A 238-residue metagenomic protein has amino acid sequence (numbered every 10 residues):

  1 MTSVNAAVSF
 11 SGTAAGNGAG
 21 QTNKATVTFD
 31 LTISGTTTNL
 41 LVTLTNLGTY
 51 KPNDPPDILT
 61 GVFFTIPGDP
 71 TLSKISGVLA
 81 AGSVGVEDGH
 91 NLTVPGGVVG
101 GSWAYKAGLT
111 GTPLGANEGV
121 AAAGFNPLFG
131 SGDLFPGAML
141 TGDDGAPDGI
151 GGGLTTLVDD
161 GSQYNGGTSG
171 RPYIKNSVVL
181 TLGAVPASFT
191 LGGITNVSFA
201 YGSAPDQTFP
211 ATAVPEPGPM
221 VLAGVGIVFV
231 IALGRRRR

Functional and structural regions predicted by a protein language model:
V4-A213: Mature extracellular "passenger" or substrate-interacting domains of secreted, surface-exposed proteins
E216-G234: A short, hydrophobic C-terminal helix/tail in secreted or cell-surface proteins
R236-R238: Membrane-interface capping segments at transmembrane-helix boundaries
